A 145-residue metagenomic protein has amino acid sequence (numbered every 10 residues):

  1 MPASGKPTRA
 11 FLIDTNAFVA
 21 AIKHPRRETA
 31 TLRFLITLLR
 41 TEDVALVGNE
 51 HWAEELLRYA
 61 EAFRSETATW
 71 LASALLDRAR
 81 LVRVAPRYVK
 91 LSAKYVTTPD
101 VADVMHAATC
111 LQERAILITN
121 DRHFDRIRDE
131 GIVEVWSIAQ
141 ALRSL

Functional and structural regions predicted by a protein language model:
M1-G48, F63-R64: Short, well-structured N-terminal submotif of metal-dependent ribonuclease cores
M1-G5, G48, L111-Q112, I116-I118 (+1 more regions): Acidic, PIN/NYN-like endoribonuclease modules and their adjacent C-terminal/linker elements
I13, V47, V101, I118-T119: Short beta-strand scaffold positions
A17-F18, W52, H106, H123-F124: Alpha-helix capping/helix-boundary segments
A20-I22, Y59, I127, S144-L145: Residues that scaffold the ATP/ADP-binding catalytic core of kinase and kinase-like folds
L35-K94: PIN-domain endoribonuclease scaffold, especially VapC-family toxins
Y59, V96, D129-V133: Short secondary-structure transition/capping segments
A79-I116, R122: Active-site neighborhoods of divalent-metal-dependent phosphate/nucleic-acid chemistry enzymes
